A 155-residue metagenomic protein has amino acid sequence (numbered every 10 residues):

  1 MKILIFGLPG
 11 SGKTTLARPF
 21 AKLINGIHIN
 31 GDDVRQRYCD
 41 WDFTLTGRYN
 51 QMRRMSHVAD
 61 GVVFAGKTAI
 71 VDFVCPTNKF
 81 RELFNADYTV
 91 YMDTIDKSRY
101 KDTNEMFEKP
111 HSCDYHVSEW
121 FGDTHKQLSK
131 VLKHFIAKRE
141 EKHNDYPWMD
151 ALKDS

Functional and structural regions predicted by a protein language model:
K2: Walker A (P-loop) ATP-phosphate-binding motif of ABC ATPase nucleotide-binding domains
I5: Hydrophobic anchor at the beta1->P-loop junction of P-loop NTPases
L8-P9: The conserved Walker
K13: Conserved lysine of the Walker
A17-V58: Conserved substrate/cofactor phosphate-moiety recognition/catalytic segment in nucleotide-dependent phosphotransferases
I24, N85-D87, S112: Short, structured coil segments at secondary-structure junctions
T46-K97: Glycine-rich phosphate-binding loop used to anchor ATP phosphates in small-molecule kinases, encompassing both
L83, M92-S155: Small-molecule kinase domains that catalyze NTP-dependent phosphoryl transfer to phosphate-bearing small molecules
